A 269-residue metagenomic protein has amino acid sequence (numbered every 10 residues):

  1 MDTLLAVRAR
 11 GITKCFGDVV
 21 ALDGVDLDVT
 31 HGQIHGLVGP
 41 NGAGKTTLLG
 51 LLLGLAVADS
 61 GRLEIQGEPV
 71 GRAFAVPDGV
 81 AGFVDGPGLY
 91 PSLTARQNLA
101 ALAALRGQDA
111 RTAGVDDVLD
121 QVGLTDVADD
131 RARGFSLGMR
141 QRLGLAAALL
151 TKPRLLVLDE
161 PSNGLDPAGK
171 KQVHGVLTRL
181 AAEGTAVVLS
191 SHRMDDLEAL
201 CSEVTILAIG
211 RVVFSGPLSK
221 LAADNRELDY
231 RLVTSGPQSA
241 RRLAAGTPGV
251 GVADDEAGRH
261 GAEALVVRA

Functional and structural regions predicted by a protein language model:
T3, R268-A269: C-terminal coupling/interaction segments
L4-V7, K14-I209, F214: ABC transporter nucleotide-binding domains
A9, C15, T30, I34 (+4 more regions): Intrinsically disordered, low-complexity segments enriched in small/polar residues
H174-R268: ABC transporter nucleotide-binding domain
